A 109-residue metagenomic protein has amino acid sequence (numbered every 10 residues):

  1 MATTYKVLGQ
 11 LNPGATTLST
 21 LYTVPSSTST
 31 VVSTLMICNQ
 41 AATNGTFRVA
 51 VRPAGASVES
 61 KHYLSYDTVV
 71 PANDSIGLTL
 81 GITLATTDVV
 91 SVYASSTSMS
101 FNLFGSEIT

Functional and structural regions predicted by a protein language model:
M1-T30, T34, G55, A85 (+1 more regions): C-terminal interaction-tip segments
I37-A42, S95: Short solvent-exposed strand-capping/beta-turn motif centered on an Asx-Ser/Thr pair
N44-A56: The feature marks short-to-medium sequence segments in extracytoplasmic or secretory-pathway proteins
A54-V89: Intrinsically disordered, low-complexity Pro/Gly/Ser/Thr-rich segments with frequent PxxP/GP/PP motifs and embedded
